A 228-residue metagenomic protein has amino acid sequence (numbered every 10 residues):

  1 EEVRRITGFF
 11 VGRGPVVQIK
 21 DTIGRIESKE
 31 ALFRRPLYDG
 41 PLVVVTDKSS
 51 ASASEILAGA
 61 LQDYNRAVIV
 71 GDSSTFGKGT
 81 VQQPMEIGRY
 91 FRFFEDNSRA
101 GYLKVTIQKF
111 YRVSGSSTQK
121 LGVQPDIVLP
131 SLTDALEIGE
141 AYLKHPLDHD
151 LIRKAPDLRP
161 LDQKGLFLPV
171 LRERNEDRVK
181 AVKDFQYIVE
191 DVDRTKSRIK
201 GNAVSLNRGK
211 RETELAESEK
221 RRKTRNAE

Functional and structural regions predicted by a protein language model:
E1-I152: Conserved acidic, small-residue-rich alpha-beta core segments centered on
V113-E228: Conserved functional hotspot residues or short segments at active or partner-binding sites across diverse domains
